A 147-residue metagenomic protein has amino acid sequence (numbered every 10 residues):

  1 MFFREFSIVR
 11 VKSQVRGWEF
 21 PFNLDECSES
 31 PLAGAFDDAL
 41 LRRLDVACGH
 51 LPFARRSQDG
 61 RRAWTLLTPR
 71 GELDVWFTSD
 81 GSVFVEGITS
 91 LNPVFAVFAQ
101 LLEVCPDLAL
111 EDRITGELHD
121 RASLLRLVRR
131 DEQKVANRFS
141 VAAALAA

Functional and structural regions predicted by a protein language model:
M1-A147: Acidic (Asp/Glu-rich) sequence patches and key acidic residues that form negatively charged surfaces used
